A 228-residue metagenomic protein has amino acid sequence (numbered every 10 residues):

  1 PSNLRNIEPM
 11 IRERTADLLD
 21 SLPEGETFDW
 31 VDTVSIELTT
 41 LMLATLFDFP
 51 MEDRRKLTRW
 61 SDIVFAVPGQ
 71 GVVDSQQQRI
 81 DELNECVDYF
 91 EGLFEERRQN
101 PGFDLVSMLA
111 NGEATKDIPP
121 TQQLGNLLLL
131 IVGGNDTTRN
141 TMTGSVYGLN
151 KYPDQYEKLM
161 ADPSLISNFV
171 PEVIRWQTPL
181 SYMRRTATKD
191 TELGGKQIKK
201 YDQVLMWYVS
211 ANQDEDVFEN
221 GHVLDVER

Functional and structural regions predicted by a protein language model:
P1-R228: Cytochrome P450
